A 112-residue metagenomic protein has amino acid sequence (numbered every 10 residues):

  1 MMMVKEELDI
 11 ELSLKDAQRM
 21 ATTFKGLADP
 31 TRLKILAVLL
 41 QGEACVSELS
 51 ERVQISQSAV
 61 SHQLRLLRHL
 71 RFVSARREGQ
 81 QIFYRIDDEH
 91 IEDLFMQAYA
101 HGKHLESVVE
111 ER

Functional and structural regions predicted by a protein language model:
M1-R19, D88-R112: Amphipathic alpha-helical dimerization/coiled-coil segments that flank or bridge DNA-binding/regulatory modules
K5, D9, T22, L33 (+2 more regions): N-proximal short alpha-helices
L14-S58, I82-H90: N-terminal helix-turn-helix DNA-binding core of bacterial DNA-binding proteins
E43-A44, R68, Y99: Residue-level detector of secondary-structure transition/capping positions
E51, H62, R68-H69: Alpha-helical residues within the helix-turn-helix
S58-A59, L64, R77: Recognition helix of helix-turn-helix DNA-binding domains
R68-E78, R85: Beta-hairpin "wing" of winged helix-turn-helix
E78-I82, L94-F95: Short, highly charged low-complexity linear segments
